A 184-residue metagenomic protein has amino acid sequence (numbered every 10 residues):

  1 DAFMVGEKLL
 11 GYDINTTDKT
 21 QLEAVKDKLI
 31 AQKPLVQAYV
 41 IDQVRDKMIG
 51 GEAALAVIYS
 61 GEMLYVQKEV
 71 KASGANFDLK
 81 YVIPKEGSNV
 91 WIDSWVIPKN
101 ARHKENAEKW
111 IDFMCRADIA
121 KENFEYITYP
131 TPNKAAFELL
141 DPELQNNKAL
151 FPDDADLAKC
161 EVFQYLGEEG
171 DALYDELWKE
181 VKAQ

Functional and structural regions predicted by a protein language model:
D1-E52, V66: Extracytoplasmic ligand-binding site segments that recognize negatively charged/polar headgroups
M4, Q37-A38, K47, A54-Y59 (+2 more regions): Structural recognition of the beta-strand scaffold that forms the well-ordered cores of secreted hydrolase catalytic
E7-Y12, W91-H103, E122: A bilobed periplasmic-binding-protein/Venus flytrap-type ligand-binding module shared by bacterial periplasmic
K26-I30, Q37, A75-K99, Q145-N146: Periplasmic-binding protein-like
V44-R45, A53, A107, A120: Short, hydrophobic alpha-helical packing/hinge segments within bilobed ligand-binding/sensory domains
D46, D154-Q184: Conserved C-terminal helix/tail region of periplasmic/extracytoplasmic solute-binding proteins
L55-N76: A ligand-binding cleft/hinge motif common to bilobed small-molecule-binding domains
P98-A158: Mature extracytoplasmic/periplasmic domains
